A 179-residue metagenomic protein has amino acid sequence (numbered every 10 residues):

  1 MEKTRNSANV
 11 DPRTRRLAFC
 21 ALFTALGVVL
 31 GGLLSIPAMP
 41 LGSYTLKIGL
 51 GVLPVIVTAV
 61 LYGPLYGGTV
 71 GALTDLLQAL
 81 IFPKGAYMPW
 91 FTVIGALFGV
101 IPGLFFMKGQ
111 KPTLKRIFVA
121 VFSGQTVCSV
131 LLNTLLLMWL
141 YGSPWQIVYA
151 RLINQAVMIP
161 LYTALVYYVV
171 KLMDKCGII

Functional and structural regions predicted by a protein language model:
M1-I179: Loop-helix junctions at membrane interfaces
